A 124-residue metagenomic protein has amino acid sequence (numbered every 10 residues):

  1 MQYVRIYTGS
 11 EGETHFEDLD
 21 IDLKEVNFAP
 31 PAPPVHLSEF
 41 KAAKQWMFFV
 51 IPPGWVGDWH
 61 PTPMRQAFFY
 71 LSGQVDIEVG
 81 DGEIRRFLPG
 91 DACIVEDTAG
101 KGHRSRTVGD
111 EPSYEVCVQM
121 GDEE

Functional and structural regions predicted by a protein language model:
M1-T8: Short acidic, Pro/Gly- and aromatic-enriched capping/linker segments at domain boundaries
S10-W59, S113-E124: A short glycine-rich, His/Asp/Glu-containing loop-to-beta-strand
I21-D22, V50, G80-D97: Short acidic-glycine-tyrosine-enriched beta hairpin
A42-M47, Q66, L71-G73, K101 (+1 more regions): A generic structural signal for short beta-strands and their flanking turns/coil linkers
G57-W59, I77-E78, R86, V95 (+1 more regions): Short beta-strand His + acidic residue motifs that chelate non-heme Fe in jelly-roll/DSBH and cupin folds
P61, A67-P89: A short beta-strand-loop-beta hairpin characteristic of the jelly-roll/cupin
